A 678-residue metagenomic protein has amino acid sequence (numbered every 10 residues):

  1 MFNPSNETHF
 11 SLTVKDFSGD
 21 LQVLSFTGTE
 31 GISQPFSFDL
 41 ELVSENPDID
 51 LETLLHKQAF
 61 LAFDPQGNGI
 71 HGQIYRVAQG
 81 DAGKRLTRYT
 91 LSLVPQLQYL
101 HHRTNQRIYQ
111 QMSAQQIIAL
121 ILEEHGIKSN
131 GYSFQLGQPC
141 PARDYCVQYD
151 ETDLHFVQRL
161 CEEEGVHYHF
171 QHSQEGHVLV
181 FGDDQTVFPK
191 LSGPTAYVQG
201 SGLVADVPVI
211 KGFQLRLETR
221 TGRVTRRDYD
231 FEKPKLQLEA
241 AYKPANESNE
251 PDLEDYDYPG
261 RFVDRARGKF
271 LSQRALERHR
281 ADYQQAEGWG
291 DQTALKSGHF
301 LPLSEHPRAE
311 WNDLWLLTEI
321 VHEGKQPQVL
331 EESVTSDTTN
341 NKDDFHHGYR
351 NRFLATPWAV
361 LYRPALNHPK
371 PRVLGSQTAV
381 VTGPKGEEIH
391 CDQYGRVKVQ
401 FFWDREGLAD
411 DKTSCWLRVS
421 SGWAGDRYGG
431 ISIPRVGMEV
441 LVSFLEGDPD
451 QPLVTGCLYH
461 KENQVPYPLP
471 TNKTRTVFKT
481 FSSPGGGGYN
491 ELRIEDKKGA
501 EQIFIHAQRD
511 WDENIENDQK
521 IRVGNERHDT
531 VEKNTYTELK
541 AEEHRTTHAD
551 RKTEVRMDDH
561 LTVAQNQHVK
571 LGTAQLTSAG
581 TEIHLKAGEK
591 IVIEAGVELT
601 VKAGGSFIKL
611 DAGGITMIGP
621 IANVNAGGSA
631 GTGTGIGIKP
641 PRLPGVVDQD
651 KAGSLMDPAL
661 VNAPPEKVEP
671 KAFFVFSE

Functional and structural regions predicted by a protein language model:
M1-Y109, E163, Y283: Assembly/oligomerization scaffold segments
D39-I49, R280-D291, L366, W423-G429: Short alpha-helix capping/helix-loop boundary micro-motifs
L61-F63, L303, E439-V442: A generic structural signal for residues embedded in beta-strands
G67-Q73, A309-T318, G447-C457: Short, Lys/Arg- and Gly-enriched loop/turn segments at beta-strand edges
Q79-L93, L179, E323-T338, H346-H347 (+3 more regions): Short, solvent-exposed secondary-structure boundary/capping segments
G83, M112-Y132, L136-Q138, C146-A359: Extended, domain-scale alpha-helical bundle/helix-rich regions
V94-Q96, Q111-F134, Y256-F270, P384-T413 (+1 more regions): Glycine-rich, acidic and aromatic/proline-enriched surface loops and short helix-turn segments that act as binding
E163, V180-G182, W358, L366 (+6 more regions): Structural signature for extended repeat/solenoid scaffolds and their inter-repeat hinge/linker regions, spanning
